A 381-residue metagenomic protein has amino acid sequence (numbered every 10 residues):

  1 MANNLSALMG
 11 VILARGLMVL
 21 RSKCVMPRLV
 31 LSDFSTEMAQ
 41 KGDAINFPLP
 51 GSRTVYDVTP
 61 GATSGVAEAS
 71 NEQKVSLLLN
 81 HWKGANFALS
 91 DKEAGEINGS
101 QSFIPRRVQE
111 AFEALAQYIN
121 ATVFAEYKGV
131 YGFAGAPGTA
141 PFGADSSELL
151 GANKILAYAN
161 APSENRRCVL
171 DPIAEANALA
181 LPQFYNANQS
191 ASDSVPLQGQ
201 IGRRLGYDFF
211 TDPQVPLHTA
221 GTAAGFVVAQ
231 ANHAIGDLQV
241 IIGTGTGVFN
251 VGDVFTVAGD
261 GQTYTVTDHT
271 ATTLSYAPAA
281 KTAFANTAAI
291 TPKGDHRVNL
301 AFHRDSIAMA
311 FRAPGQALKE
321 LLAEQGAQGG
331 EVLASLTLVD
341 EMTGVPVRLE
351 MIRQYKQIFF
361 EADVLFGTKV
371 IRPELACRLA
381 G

Functional and structural regions predicted by a protein language model:
M1-L78, A376: N-terminal "assembly arms/tails" that initiate or stabilize quaternary assembly in self-assembling proteins
A2-V19, D145, P172, V254 (+3 more regions): Surface-exposed molecular-recognition determinants
N4, E110-T139, T222-G225, N299-V332: Signature of extracytoplasmic/envelope-associated structural regions
V30-K41, N46-Y56, S146-N186, S335 (+1 more regions): Short, low-complexity, charged/polar segments at coil/turn and helix-coil boundaries
F47, V75-E148, A157-A174, G202-R203 (+2 more regions): Long, contiguous amphipathic alpha-helices that act as assembly "spine/axial" helices in icosahedral shell and virion
V55-V58, F87-A88, I97-N98, N177-A180 (+3 more regions): Short helix/loop capping segments that flank catalytic or ligand/cofactor-binding pockets
G143, N177, P182-K293, R378-L379: Autoprocessing Asn-cyclization modules and mimics
R203, Y207, T211-V215, T265-D268 (+1 more regions): Internal mixed-charge
